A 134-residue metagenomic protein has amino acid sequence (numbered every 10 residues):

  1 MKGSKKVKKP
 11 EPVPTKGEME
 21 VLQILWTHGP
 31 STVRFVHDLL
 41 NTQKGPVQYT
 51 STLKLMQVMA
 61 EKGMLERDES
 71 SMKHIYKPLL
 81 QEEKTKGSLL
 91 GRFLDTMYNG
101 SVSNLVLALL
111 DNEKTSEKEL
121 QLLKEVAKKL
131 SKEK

Functional and structural regions predicted by a protein language model:
P14, I24-T32: Short capping segments at the starts of secondary-structure elements
T15, S70-L89: Short, cationic-aromatic polyanion-contact patches
M19-I24, F35: Pre-recognition alpha-helix immediately N-terminal to the DNA-recognition helix within helix-turn-helix or winged-helix
S31-L40: Short acidic, hydrophobic short linear motifs in intrinsically disordered regions
L39-V47: Short helix-coil junctions and helix-kink-helix linkers
L53-Q57: Short, hydrophobic-biased segments on the C-terminal half of alpha helices that form "recognition helices"
G63: Glycine-centered, phosphate/nucleic-acid-interacting loop/turn motifs that mediate DNA/RNA or nucleotide
L89-K132: Amphipathic alpha-helical dimerization/coiled-coil segments that flank or bridge DNA-binding/regulatory modules
